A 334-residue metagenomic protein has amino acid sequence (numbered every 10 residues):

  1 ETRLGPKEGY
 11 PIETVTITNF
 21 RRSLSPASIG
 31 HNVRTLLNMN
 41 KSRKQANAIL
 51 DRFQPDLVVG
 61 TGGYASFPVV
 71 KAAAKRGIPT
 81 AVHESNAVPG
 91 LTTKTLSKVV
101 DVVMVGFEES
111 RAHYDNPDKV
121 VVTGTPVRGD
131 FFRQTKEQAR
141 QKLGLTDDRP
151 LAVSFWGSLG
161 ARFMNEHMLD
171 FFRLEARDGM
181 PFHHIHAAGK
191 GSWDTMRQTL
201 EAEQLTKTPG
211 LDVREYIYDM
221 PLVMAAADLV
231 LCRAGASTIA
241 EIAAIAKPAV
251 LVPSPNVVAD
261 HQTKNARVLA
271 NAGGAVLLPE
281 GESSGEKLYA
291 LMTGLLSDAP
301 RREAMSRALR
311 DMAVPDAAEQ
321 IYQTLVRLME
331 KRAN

Functional and structural regions predicted by a protein language model:
E1-R43, K190-S192, G281: Conserved nucleotide-sugar phosphate-binding/catalytic loop shared by glycosyltransferases and other
L4, K136-Q141, L145-V230, T263-A266 (+2 more regions): Donor-nucleotide binding loops and adjacent catalytic segments primarily of GT-B fold Leloir glycosyltransferases
P6, P11, A74-E137: Active-site-proximal region of nucleotide-activated glycan assembly enzymes, centered on histidine/acidic-rich loops
K44-V58, A65-A81, K94-K98: Glycosyltransferases and closely related glycan-assembly transferases that use nucleotide-activated donors
P55-L57, P221, A225-I239, K247: Acidic donor-binding loop of glycosyltransferase active sites
R76, A225-A227, A243-P253: Conserved donor-binding/catalytic loop of nucleotide-activated donor transferases
R301-P315: A short, well-ordered alpha-helix in the C-terminal region of glycosyltransferases
V314-N334: C-terminal alpha-helical cap of glycosyltransferases
